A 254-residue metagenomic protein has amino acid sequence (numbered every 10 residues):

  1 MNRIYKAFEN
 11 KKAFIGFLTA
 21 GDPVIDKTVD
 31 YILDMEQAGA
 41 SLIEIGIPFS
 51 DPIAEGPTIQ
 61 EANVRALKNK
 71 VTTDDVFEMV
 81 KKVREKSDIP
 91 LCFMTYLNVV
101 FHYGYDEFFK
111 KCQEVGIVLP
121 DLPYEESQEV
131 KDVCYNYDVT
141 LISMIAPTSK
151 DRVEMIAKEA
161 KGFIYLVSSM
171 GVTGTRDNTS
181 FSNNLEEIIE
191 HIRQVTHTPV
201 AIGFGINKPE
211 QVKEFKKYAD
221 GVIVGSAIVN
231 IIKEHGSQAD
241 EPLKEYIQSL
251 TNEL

Functional and structural regions predicted by a protein language model:
M1-A7, S50-E61, V71-M79, V100-Y105 (+5 more regions): Active-site-adjacent beta->alpha loops and helix N-cap segments on the catalytic face of soluble alpha/beta enzymes
M1-D88, K158-K161, Q238-E245: Conserved N-terminal beta1-alpha1 strand-loop-helix module at the mouth
F14-L18, I43-I45, L91-T95, I117-L119 (+4 more regions): Hydrophobic faces of well-ordered beta-strands that scaffold small-molecule active sites in alpha/beta enzyme cores
T19-V24, M94-F101, L122-Y124, M144-T148 (+1 more regions): Glycine-rich beta-to-alpha transition loops that act as phosphate-gripper elements at the mouths of alpha/beta enzyme
I25-M35, T148-E159, I202, I206-V222: Catalytic cores of alpha/beta
S41-D51, V115-V118, P123-E126, L166-T175 (+2 more regions): Glycine-rich phosphate-binding active-site loops on the catalytic face of alpha/beta enzymes
V76, E190-T198, N207-K213, K217-L254: Alpha/beta catalytic cores of nucleotide-metabolism and tRNA/nucleoside-modifying enzymes
V139-R176: Histidine/lysine/aspartate-rich catalytic loop segments that bind and position anionic ligands
